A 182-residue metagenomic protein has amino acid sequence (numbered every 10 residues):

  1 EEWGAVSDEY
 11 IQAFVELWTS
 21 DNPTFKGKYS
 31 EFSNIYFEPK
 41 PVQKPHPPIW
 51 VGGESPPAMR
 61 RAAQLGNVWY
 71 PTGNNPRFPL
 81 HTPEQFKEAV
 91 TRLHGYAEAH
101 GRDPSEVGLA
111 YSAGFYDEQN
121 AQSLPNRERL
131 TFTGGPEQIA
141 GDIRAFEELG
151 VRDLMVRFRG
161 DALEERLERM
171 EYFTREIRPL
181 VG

Functional and structural regions predicted by a protein language model:
E1-G182: Active-site-adjacent structural elements that line small-molecule/cofactor binding pockets in enzymes
